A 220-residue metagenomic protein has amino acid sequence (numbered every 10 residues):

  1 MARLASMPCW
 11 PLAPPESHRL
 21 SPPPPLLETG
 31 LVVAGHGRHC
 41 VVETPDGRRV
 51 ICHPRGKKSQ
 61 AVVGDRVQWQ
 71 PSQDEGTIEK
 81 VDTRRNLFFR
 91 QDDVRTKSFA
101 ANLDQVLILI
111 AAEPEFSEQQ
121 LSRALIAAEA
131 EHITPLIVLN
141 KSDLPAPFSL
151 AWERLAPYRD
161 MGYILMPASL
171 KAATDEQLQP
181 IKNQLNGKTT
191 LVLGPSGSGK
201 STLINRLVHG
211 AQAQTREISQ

Functional and structural regions predicted by a protein language model:
M1-E118: N-terminal accessory targeting/assembly segments
V33-R49, R55-S72, L178-Q220: Conserved G1/Walker A P-loop phosphate-binding module
H39, L109-A112, A127, E131 (+6 more regions): Conserved, well-folded catalytic cores of nucleic-acid-processing and energy-transducing macromolecular machines
G64, A128, N140: Residue-level signal for inorganic ion chemistry
L103-L109, H132-S142, G162-A168: Conserved beta-strand/loop subsegment of P-loop NTPase cores
E113-P114, D143, S219-Q220: Flexible beta-alpha connector loops of hexameric P-loop NTPases
Q119-A130, T134: Histidine-anchored nucleotide/phosphate-binding helix
L144-S198: Canonical P-loop GTPase G-domain recognition
